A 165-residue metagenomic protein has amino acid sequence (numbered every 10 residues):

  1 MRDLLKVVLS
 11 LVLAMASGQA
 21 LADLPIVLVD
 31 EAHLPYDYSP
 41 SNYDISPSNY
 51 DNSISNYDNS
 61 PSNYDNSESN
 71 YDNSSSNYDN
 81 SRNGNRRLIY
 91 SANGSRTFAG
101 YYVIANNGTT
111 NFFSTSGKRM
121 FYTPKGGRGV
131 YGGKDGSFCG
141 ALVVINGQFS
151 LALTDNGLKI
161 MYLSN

Functional and structural regions predicted by a protein language model:
M1-V8: Bacterial N-terminal signal peptides that target proteins for export
V8-S10, A20-L21: Cleavable N-terminal signal peptides
D23-N165: Repetitive, compositionally biased segments used for assembly/scaffolding
